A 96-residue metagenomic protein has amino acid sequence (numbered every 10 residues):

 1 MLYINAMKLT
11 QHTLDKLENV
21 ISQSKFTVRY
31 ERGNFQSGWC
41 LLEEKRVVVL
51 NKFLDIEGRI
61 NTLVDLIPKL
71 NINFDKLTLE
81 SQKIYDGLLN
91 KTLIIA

Functional and structural regions predicted by a protein language model:
L2-Q36: Auxiliary, metal-adjacent structural segments of Zn-dependent hydrolase domains
L9-H12, L54, I72: Short coil/turn linker and secondary-structure boundary residues
L14-N19, Q23, I67, G87-A96: Short flexible/disordered coil segments
R32-E57: Active-site scaffold of zinc-dependent metalloenzymes
S37, L70-A96: Post-HEXXH active-site segment of zinc metalloproteases
R59-P68: Short alpha-helix carrying the canonical HExxH Zn2+-binding catalytic motif
